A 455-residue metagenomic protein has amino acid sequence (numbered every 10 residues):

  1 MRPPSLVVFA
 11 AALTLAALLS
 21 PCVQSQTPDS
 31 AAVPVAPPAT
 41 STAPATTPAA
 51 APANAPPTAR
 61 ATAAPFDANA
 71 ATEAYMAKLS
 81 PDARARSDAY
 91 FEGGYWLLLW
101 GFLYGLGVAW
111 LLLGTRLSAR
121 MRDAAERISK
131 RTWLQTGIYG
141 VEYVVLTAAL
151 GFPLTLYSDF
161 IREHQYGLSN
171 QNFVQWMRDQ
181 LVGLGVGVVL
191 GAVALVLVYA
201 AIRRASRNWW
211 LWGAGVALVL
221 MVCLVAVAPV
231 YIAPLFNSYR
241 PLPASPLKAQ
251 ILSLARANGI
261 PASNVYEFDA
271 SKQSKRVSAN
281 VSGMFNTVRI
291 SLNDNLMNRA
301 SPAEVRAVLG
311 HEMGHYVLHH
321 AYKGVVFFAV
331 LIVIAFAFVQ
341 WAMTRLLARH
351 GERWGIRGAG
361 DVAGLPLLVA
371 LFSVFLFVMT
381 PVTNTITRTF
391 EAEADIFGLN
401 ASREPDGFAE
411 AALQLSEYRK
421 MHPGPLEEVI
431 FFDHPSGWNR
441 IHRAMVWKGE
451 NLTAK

Functional and structural regions predicted by a protein language model:
M1-V7: Positively charged n-region of N-terminal signal peptides that target proteins for export
V8-S20: Bacterial N-terminal signal peptides
V23-S25: Boundary at the C-terminal end of the N-terminal hydrophobic targeting segment
V33-T40: Long, low-complexity intrinsically disordered regions
P44, P48-G114, A119-A359, V369-K455: Polar-ligand-bearing catalytic/cofactor-coordination segments of membrane-embedded or membrane-tethered inner-membrane
